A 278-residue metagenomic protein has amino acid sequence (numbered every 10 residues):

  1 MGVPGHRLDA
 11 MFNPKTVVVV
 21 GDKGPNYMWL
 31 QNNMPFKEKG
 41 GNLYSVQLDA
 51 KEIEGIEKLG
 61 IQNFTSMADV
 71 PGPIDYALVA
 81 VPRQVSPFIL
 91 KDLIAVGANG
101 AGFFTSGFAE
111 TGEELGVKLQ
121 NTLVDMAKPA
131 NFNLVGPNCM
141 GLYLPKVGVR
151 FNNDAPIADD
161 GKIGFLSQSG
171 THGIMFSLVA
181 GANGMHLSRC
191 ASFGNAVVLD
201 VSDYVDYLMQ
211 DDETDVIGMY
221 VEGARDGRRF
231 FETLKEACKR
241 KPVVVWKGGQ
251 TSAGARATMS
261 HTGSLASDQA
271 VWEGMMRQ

Functional and structural regions predicted by a protein language model:
M1-Q278: Catalytic-core regions of core metabolic enzymes, especially those transforming organic acids/acyl-group intermediates
